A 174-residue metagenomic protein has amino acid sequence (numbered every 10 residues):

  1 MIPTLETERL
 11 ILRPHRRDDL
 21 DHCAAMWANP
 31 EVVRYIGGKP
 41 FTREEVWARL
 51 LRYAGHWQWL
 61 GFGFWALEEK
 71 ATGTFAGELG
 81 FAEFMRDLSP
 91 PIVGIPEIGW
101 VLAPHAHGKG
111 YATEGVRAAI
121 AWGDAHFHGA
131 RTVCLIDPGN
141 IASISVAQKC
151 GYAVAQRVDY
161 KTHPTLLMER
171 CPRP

Functional and structural regions predicted by a protein language model:
M1-Y35, E45, L51, F64-P174: Acyl-donor (CoA/ACP) binding surface of acyl/acetyltransferases
P40-G61: Active-site rim helix/loop that mediates acceptor-substrate recognition in acyltransferases
